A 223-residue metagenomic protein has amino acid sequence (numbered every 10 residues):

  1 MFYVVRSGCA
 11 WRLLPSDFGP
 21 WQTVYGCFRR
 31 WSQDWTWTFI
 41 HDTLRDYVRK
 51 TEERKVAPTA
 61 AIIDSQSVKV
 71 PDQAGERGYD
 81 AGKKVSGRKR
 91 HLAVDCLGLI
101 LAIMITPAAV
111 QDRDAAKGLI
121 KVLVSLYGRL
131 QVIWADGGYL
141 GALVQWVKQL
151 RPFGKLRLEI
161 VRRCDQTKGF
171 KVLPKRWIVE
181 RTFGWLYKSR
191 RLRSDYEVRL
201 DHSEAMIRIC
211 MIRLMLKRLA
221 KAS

Functional and structural regions predicted by a protein language model:
M1-S223: Short alpha-helical elements
